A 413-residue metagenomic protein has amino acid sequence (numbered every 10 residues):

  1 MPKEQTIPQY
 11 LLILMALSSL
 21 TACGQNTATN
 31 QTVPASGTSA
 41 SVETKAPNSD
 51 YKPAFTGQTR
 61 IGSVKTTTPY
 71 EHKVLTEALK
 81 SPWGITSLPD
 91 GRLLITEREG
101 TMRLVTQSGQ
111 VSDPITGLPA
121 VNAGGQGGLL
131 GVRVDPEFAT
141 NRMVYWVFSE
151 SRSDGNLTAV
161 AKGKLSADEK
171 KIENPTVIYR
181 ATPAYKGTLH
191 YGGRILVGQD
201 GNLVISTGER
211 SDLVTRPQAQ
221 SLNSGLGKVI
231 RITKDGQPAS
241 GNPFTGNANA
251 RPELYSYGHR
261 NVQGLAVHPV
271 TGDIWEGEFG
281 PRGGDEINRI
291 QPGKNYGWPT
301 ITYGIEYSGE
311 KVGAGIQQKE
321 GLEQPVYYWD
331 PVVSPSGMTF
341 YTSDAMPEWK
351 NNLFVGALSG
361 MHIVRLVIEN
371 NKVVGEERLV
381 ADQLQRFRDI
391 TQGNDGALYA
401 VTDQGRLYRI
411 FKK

Functional and structural regions predicted by a protein language model:
P2-L11: Bacterial N-terminal signal peptides that target proteins for export
S19-A22: C-terminal motif of bacterial Sec signal peptides marking the signal peptidase cleavage site
G24-N26: Bacterial signal peptide processing site
Q31-L213, G264-V267, D273-E276, G280 (+2 more regions): Acidic, Gly/Ser/Thr-rich repeat motifs that build Ca2+-stabilized beta-propeller blades
I115-G127, P175-Y191, K234-Y255, P299-D330: Surface-exposed loop and turn segments in beta-propeller and other repeat-based domains that flank or scaffold
L157, A219, N223-L226, G284 (+1 more regions): A detector of repeated loop/turn-to-beta-strand junctions in beta-rich toroidal repeat architectures
A159-D168, L222-K234, I290-Q291: Beta-propeller blade signature
H259, V373-N394: Conserved blade-ending motifs and adjacent loop-strand segments that build the rim/top face of beta-propeller domains
